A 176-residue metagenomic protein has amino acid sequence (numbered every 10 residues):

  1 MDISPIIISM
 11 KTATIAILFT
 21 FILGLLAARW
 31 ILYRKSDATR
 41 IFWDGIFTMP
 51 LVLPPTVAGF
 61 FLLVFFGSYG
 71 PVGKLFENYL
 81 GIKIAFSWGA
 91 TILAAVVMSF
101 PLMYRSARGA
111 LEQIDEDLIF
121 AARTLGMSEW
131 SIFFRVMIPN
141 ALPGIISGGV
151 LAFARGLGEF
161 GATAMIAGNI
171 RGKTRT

Functional and structural regions predicted by a protein language model:
M1-E112, V136-G161: Membrane-water interface segments at the C-terminal ends of transmembrane alpha-helices in multi-pass inner-membrane
I31, M49, D117, A121-R123: Short hydrophobic faces within alpha-helices
F42, G89, L118, I170 (+1 more regions): Short, conserved glycine- and acidic-residue-centered signature motifs in active-site or ligand-binding loops
L63-V64, S68, A162-T176: Glycine-rich helix-loop "coupling/hinge" segments at transmembrane-helix boundaries in multipass transporters
R108-I119, E129: Membrane-helix/interface signature in polytopic inner-membrane proteins
I119-R123, W130, F134, F153: Anionic-ligand binding region
L125-G126, P139: Glycine/proline-centered hinge or cleavage motifs at structural transition points of membrane proteins
